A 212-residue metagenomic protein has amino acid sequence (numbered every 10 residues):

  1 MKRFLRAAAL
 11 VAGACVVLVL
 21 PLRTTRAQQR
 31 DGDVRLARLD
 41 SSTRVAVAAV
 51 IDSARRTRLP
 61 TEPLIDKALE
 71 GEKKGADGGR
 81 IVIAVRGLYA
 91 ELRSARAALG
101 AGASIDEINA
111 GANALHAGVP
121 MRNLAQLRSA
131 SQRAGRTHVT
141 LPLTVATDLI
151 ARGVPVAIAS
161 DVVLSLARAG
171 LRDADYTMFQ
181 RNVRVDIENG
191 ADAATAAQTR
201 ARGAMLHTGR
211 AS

Functional and structural regions predicted by a protein language model:
M1-A12: Bacterial N-terminal signal peptides that target proteins for export
V16-T25: C-terminal segment of classical bacterial N-terminal signal peptides
R26-S212: General marker for long, soluble alpha-helical cores
